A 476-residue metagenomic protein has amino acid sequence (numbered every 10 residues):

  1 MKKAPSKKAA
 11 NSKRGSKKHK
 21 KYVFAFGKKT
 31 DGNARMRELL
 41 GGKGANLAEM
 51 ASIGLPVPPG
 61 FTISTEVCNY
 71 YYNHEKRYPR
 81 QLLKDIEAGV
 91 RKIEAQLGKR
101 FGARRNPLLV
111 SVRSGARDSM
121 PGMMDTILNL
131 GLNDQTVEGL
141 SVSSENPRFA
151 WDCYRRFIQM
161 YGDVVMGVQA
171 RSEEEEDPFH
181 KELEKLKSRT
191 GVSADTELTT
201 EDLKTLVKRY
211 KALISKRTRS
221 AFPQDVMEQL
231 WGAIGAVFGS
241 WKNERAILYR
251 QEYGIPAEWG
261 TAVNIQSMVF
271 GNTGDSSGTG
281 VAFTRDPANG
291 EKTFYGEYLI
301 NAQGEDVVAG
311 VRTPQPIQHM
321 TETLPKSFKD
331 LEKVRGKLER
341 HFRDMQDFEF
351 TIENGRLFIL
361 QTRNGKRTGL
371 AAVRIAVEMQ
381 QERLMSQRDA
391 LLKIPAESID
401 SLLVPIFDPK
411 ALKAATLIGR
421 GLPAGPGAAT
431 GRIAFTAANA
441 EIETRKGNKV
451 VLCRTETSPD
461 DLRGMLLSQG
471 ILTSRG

Functional and structural regions predicted by a protein language model:
K2-A414, N448-V451, S458-R463, Q469 (+1 more regions): Nucleotide/phosphate-binding sheet-loop regions of phosphoryl- and nucleotidyl-transfer enzymes
A414-R420: Helix-enriched interaction subdomains in cytosolic or periplasmic regions, typified by TIR/SEFIR signaling/NADase cores
R420-G476: Conserved structured catalytic cores and adjacent interaction surfaces of nucleotide-binding/hydrolyzing enzymes
